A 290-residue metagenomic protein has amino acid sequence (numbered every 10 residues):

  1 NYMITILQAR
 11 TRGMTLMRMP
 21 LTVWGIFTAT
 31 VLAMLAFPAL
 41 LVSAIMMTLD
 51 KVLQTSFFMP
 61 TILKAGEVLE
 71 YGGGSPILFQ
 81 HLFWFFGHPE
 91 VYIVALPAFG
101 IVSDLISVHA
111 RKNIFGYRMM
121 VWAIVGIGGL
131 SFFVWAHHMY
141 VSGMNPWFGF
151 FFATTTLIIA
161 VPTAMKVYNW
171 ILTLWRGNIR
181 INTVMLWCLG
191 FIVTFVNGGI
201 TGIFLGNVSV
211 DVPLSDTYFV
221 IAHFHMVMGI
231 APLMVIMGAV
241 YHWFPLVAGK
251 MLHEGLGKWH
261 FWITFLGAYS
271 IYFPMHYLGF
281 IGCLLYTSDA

Functional and structural regions predicted by a protein language model:
N1-T5, T22-G73, F79-V108, Y117-Y140 (+4 more regions): Hydrophobic cores of alpha-helical transmembrane segments in multi-pass integral membrane proteins
T5-T11, T173-R176: Short amphipathic alpha-helical coupling elements at transmembrane boundaries
L7-G25: Membrane-interface helix-loop-helix junctions at boundaries between adjacent transmembrane segments
G13-T15, N178, F273: Generic hydrophobic alpha-helical segments
Y286-A290: Conserved small/polar residues in nucleotide/adenosyl-binding loops
